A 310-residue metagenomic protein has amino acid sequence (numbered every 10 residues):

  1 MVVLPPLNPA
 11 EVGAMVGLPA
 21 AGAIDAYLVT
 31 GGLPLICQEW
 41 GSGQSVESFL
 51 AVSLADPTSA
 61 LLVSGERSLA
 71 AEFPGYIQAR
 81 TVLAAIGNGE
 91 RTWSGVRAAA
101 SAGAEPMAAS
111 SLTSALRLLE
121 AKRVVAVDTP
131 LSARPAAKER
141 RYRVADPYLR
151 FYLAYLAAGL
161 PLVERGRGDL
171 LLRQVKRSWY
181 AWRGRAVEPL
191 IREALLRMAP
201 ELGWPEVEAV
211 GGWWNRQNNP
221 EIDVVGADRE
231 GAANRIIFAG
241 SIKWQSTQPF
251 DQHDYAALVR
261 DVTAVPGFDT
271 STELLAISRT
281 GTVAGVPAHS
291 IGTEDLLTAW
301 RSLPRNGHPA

Functional and structural regions predicted by a protein language model:
M1-I24: Conserved small helical "lid"/interfacial subdomain of P-loop NTPases
V12-G17, C37-W40, I86, V265 (+1 more regions): Alpha-helix C-terminal capping segments
G13, Y27, R97-S101: The alpha-helix within a helix-turn-helix
A20-E39: The conserved phosphate-sensing helix
W40-S42, S48-E221: Accessory nucleic acid-recognition modules appended to NTPase machines
R140-A310: A cross-kingdom feature that marks ATP-driven nucleic-acid transaction machinery
